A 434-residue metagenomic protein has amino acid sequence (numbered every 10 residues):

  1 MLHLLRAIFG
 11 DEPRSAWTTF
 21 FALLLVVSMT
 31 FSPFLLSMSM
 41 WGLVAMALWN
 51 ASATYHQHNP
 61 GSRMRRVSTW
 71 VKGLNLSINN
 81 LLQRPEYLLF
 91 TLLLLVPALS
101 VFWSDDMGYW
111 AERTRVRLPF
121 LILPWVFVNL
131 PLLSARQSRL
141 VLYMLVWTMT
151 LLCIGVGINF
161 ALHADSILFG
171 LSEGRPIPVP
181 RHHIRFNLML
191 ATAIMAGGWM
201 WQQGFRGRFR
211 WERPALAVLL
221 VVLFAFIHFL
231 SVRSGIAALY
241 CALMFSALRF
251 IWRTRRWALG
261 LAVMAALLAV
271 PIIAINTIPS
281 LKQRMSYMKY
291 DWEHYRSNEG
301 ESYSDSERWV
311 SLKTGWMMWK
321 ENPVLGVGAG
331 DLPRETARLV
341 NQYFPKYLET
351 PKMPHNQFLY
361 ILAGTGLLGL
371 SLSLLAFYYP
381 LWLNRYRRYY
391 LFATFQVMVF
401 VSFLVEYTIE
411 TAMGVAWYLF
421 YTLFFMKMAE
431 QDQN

Functional and structural regions predicted by a protein language model:
M1-L99, L132, R136-R139, Y143 (+3 more regions): Transmembrane signal-anchor hairpin modules in multi-pass inner-membrane enzymes, especially those that act on
L23-T30, L216-S231, M398-L404: Membrane-interface alpha helices of multi-pass inner-membrane proteins
V27, S52-Q57, V101-C153, R181 (+2 more regions): Transmembrane alpha-helical segments and their membrane-water interfaces
G42-N50, L243, F392-L404, T408-N434: Transmembrane alpha-helices of multi-pass inner-membrane enzymes
A98, S138-L171, R181-R253, N276 (+1 more regions): Alpha-helical transmembrane segments of multi-pass inner-membrane proteins
F229, F250-N298, K313-E321, A329: A membrane-periplasm/extracellular boundary helix in multi-pass inner-membrane enzymes that assemble envelope glycans
M244, L248, G364-V399: Hydrophobic transmembrane alpha-helices and their immediate junctions
N298-K313, M317-E321, L325-T365: Long extracytoplasmic/lumenal interhelical loops at the membrane interface of multi-pass membrane proteins
